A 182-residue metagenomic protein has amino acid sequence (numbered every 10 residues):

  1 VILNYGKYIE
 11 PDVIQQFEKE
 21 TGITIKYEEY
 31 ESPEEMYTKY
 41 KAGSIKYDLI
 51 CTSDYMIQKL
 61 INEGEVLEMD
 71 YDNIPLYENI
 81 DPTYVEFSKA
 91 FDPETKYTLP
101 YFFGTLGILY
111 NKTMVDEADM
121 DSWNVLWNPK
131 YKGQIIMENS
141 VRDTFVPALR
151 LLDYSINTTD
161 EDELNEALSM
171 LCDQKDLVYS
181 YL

Functional and structural regions predicted by a protein language model:
V1-K59: Early extracytoplasmic/lumenal segment of secretory-pathway proteins
Y8, K46, C51-L182: Extracytoplasmic ligand-binding site segments that recognize negatively charged/polar headgroups
